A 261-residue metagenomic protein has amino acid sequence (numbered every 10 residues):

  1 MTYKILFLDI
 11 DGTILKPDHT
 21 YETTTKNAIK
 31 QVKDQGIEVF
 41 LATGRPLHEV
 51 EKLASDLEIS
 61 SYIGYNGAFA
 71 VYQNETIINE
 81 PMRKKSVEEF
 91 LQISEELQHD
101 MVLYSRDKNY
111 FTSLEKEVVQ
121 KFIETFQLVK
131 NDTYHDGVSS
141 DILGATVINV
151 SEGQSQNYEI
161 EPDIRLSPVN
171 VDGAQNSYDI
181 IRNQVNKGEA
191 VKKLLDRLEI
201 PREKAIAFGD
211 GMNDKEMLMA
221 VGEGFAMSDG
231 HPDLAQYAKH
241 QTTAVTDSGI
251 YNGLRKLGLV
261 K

Functional and structural regions predicted by a protein language model:
M1-I5, E22, D179-K261: Mg2+-dependent phosphoryl-transfer enzymes with acidic/Ser/Thr/Gly-rich catalytic loops
I10-D11: Residue immediately C-terminal to the conserved phosphorylatable aspartate in receiver
P17-E117: Active-site phosphate-binding/coordination module
P46, N66, D107, S151 (+3 more regions): A generic "binding-loop/recognition-motif" signal
L57-E58, N66, I160-I164, A220-V221 (+1 more regions): Short, structured coil segments at secondary-structure junctions
I59-G67, K121-E124, L166-V169, A226-S228 (+1 more regions): Short hydrophobic/aromatic-enriched beta-strand-loop microsegments
H99-D100, Y104-F208, M212-A220: Conserved acidic, metal-coordinating active-site core of Asp-based, Mg2+-dependent phosphoryl-transfer enzymes
